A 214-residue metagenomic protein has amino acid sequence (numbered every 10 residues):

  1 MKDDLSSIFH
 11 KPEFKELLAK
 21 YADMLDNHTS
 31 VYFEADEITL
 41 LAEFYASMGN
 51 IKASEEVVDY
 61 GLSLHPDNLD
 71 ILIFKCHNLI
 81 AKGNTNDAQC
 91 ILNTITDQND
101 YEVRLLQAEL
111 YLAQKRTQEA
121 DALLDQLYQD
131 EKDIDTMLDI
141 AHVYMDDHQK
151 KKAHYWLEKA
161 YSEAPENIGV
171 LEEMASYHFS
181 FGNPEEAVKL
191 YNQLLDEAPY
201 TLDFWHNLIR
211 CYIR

Functional and structural regions predicted by a protein language model:
D36, D70, E102, D135-T136 (+3 more regions): Start-of-helix register in tetratricopeptide repeats
G61, L92-I95, Q126-L127, K159-A160 (+1 more regions): Canonical positions in the second alpha-helix
P66, Q98-D100, E131-K132, P165 (+1 more regions): Short coil turns that delineate tetratricopeptide repeat
